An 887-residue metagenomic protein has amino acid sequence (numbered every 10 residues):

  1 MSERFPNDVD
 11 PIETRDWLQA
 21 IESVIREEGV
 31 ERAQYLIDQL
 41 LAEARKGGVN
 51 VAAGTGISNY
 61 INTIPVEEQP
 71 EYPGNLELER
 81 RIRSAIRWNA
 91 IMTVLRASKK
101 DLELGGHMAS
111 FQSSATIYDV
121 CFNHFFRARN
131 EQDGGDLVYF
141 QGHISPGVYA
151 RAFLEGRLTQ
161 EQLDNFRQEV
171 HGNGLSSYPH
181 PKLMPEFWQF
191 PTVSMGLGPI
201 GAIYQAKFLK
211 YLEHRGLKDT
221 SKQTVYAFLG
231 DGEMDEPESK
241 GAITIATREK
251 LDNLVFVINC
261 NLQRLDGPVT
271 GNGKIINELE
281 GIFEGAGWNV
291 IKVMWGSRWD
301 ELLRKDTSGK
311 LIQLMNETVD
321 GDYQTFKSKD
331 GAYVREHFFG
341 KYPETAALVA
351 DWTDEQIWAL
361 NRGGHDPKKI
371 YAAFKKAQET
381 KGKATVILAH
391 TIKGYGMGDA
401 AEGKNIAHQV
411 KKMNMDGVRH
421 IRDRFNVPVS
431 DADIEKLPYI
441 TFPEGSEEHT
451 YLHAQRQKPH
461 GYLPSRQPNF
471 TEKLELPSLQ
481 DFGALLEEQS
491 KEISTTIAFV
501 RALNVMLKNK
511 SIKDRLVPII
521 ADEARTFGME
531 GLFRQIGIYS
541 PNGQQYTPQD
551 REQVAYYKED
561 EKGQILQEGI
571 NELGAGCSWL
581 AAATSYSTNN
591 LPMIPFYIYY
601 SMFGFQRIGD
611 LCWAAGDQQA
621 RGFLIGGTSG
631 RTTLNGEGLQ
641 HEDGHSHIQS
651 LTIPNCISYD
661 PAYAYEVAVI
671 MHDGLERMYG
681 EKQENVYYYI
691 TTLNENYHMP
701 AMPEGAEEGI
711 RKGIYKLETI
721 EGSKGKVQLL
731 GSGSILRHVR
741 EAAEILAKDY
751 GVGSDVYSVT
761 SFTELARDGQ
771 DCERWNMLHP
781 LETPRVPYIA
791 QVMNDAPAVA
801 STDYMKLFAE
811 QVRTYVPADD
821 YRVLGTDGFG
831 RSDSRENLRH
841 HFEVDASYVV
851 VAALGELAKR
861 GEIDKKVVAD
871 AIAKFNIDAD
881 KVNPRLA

Functional and structural regions predicted by a protein language model:
S2-E155, I421, I493-N509, I520: N-terminal amphipathic, basic-rich helices that act as targeting or association modules
E3, A20-S23, E71-E79, A97-G106 (+14 more regions): Glycine- and acidic
R4, Q168-P191, Y211-K222, K240-I440 (+6 more regions): Thiamine diphosphate
I64, Q69-A90, F111, F126-R129 (+10 more regions): Non-catalytic terminal/interface segments that mediate subunit docking, oligomerization, and allosteric communication
E68-I86, A90-K100, H107-E249, N272-G273 (+6 more regions): Cofactor-binding active-site loop characterized by glycine-rich and histidine/acidic residues
V225, G230-E233, C260, T391 (+3 more regions): Active-site metal-binding loops of divalent metal-dependent hydrolases
A227-F228, F256, I519, I625 (+2 more regions): Residue-level marker for buried hydrophobic side chains located in beta-strands that build the well-ordered beta-sheet
A227-F228, M234, D610-R631, G636: A structural-propensity feature for long, helix-poor, extended segments
